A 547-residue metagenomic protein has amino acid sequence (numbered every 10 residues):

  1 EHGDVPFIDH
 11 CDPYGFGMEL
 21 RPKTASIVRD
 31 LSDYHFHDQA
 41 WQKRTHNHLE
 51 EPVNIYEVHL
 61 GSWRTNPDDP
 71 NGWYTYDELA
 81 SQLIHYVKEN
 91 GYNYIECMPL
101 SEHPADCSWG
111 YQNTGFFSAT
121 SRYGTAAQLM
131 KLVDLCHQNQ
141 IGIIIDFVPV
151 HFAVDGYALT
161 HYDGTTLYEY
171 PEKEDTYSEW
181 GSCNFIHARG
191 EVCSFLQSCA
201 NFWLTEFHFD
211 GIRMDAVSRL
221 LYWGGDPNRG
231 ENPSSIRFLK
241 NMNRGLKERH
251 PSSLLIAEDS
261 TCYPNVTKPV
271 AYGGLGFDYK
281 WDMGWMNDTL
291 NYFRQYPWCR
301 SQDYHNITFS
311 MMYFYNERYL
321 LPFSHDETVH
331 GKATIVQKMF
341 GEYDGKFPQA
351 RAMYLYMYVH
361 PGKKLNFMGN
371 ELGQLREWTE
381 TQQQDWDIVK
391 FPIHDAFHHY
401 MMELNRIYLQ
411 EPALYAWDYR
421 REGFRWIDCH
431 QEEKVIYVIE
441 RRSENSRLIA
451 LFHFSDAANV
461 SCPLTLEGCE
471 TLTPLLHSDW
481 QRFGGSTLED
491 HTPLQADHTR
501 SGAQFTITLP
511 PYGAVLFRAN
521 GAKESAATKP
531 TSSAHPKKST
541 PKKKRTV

Functional and structural regions predicted by a protein language model:
E1-Y56, S62-N71, E78, S486-T487 (+1 more regions): The feature marks proteins involved in alpha-glucan
H37-D38, T176-H187, G485-F505: Surface-exposed acidic, glycine/proline-enriched linker/cap segments that occur as 15-30-residue helix-coil
Q39-E50, H59-E231, K544-R545: Substrate-binding/active-site clefts of carbohydrate-active enzymes
V58, C97, F116, C136 (+9 more regions): Conserved, mostly hydrophobic/aromatic
H208-D210, G224-Q383, L409-L464, G468-T471 (+2 more regions): Conserved alpha/beta catalytic core and glycan-binding cleft of carbohydrate-active enzymes
V389-H398, L404-R406, P463-L494: C-terminal accessory region downstream of the catalytic core in glycan-modifying enzymes
D490-A527: C-terminal beta-strand-rich structural cap/linker in extracellular carbohydrate-active enzymes
E524-V547: Intrinsically disordered, polybasic Lys/Arg-rich low-complexity tracts
